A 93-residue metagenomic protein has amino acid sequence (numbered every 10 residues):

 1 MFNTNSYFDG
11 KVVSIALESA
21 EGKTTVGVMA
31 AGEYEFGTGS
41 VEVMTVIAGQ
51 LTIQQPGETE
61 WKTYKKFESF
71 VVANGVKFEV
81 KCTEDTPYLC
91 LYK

Functional and structural regions predicted by a protein language model:
M1-E21, V26: A short, N-terminal "cap"/entry segment at the start of jelly-roll beta-barrel domains of the cupin/DSBH fold
Y7, Y34-F36, Q54: Short loop/turn motifs at secondary-structure junctions and domain boundaries
E18, Q54-P56, K81: A generic structural motif
S19-G39, K66, V71-N74: Conserved short histidine dyad/triad with adjacent acidic residue
G39-T52: Short, conserved beta-strand element in jelly-roll/cupin
A73-K93: Ligand-binding loop in jelly-roll beta-barrel domains
